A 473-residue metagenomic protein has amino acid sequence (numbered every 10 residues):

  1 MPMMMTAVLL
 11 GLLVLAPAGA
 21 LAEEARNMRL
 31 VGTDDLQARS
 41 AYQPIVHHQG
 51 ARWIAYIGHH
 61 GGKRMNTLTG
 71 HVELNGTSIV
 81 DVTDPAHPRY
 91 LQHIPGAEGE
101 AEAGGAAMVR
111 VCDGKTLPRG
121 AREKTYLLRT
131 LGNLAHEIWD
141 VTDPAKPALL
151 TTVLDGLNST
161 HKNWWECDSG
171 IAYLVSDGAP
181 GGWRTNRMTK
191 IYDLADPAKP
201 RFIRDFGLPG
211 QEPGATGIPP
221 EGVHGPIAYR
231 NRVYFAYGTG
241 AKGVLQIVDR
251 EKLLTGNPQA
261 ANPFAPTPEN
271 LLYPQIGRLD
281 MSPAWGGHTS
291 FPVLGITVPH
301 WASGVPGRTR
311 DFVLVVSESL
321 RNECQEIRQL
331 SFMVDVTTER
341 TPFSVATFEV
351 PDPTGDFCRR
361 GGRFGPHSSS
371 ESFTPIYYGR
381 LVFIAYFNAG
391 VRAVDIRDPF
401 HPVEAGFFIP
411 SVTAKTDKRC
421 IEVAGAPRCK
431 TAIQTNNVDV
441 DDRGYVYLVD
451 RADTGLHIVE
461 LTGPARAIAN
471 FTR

Functional and structural regions predicted by a protein language model:
M1-M3: N-terminal secretory signal peptides that target proteins for export/translocation
M5-A16: Bacterial N-terminal signal peptides
A20-R473: Feature marking well-ordered beta-strand scaffolds used for ligand recognition
